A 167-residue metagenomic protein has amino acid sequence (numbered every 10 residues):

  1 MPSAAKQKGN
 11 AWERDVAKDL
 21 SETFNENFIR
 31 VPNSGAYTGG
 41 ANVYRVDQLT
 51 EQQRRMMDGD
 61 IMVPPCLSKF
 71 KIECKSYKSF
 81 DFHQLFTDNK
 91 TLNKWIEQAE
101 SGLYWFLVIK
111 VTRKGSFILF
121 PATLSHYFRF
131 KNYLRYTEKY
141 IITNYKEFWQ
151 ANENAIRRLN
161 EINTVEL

Functional and structural regions predicted by a protein language model:
M1-L167: Catalytic phosphate/metal-binding cores of nucleic-acid and nucleotide-processing enzymes, i.e., regions that mediate
